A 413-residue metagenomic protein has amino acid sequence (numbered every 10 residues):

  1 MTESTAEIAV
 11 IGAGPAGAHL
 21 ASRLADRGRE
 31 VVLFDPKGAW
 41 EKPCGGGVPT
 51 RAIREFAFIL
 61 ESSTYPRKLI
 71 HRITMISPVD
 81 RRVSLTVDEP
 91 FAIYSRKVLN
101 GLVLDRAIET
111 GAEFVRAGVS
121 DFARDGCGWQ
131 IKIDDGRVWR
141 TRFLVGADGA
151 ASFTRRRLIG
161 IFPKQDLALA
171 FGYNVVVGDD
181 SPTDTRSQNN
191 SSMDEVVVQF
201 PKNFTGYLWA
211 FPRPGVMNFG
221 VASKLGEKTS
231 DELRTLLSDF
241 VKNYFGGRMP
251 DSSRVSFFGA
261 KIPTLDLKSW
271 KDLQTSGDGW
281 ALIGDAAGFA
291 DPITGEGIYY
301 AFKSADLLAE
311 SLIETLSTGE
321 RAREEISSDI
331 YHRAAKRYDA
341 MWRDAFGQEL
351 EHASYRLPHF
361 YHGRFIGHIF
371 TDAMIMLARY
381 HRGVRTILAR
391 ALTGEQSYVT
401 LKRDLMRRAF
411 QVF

Functional and structural regions predicted by a protein language model:
T2-G14: Beta1/beta-strand and adjacent pyrophosphate-binding region of the FAD-binding site in flavoprotein oxidoreductases
I8-V10, V31, W280: Conserved hydrophobic helix-helix packing surfaces used for dimerization/oligomerization
G17-A18: N-terminal Rossmann-fold NAD(P) dinucleotide-binding loop
S22-C44: Glycine-rich FAD pyrophosphate-binding loop
V48-L102: A conserved beta-strand/loop capping segment in the N-terminal third of enzymes that catalyze redox or closely related
R106-P250: Predominantly flavin-linked oxidoreductase catalytic cores and closely associated redox partners
D121, T229-S311, R323, H332: FAD/FMN-dependent oxidoreductases across multiple families
I313-F413: C-terminal helical "tail/cap" subdomain of flavin- and related membrane-associated enzymes
